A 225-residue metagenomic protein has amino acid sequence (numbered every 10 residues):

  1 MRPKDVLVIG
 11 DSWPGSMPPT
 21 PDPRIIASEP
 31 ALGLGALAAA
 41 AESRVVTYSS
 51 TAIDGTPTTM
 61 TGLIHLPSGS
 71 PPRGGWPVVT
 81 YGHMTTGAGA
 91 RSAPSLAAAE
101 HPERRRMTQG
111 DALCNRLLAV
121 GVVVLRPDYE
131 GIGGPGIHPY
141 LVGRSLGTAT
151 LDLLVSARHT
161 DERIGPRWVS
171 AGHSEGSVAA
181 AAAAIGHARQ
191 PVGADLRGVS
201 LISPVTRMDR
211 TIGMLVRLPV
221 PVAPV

Functional and structural regions predicted by a protein language model:
M1-P71: Catalytic-loop region of hydrolases
I53-A119: Short, surface-exposed "cap/lid" segments of acyl-processing enzymes
L66-S70, G74-G75, V155-S174, P191-A194: Gly/Ser-rich "nucleophile elbow"/oxyanion-hole loop immediately N-terminal to the catalytic nucleophile in hydrolases
G75-V78, V120-L125, G165-R167, D195-G198: Loop/turn elements at helix/coil->beta-strand transitions in domains of secreted/extracellular proteins
T85, V123, D128-I132: Short beta-to-alpha linker loops that shape the active-site pocket of alpha/beta-hydrolase fold enzymes
A112-L113, A119, Y140-E162: Alpha/beta-hydrolase active-site loop
T148, G172-I185: Glycine-rich nucleophile elbow surrounding the catalytic serine of serine-hydrolase chemistry
A182, G186-V225: Alpha/beta-hydrolase-fold enzymes
